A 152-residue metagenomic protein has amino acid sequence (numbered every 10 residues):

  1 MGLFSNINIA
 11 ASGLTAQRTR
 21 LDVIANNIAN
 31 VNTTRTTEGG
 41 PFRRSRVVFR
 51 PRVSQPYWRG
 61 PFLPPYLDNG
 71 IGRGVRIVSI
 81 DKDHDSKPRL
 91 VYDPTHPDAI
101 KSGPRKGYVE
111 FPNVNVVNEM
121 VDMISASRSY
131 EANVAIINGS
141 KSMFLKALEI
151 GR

Functional and structural regions predicted by a protein language model:
M1-R152: Amphipathic alpha-helical polymerization modules
